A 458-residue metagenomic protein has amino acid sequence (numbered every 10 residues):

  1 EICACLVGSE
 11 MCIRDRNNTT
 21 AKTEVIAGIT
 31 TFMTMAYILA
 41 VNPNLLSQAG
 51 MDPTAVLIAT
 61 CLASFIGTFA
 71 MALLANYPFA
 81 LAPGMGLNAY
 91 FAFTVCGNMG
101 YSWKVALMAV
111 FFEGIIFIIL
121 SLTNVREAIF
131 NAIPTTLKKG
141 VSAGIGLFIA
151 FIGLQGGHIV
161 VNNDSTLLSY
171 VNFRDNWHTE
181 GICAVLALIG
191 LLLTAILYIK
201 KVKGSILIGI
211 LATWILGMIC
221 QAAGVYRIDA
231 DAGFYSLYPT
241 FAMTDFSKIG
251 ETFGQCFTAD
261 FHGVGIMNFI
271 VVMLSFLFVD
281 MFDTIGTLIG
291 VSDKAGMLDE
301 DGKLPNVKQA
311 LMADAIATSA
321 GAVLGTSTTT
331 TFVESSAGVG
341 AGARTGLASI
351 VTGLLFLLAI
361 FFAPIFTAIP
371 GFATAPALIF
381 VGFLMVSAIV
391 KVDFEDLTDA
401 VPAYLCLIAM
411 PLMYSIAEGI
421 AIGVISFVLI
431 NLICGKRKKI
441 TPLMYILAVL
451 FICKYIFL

Functional and structural regions predicted by a protein language model:
E1-G8, I13: Single conserved hydrophobic/aromatic residue that forms the stacking wall/gate of nucleotide- or nucleobase-binding
S9, I38-N42, L46, T123-I129 (+3 more regions): Juxtamembrane interface elements at the cytosolic ends of transmembrane helices in multi-pass membrane proteins
R14-N42, A63, G84-F93, G97-I145 (+1 more regions): Helix-loop-helix junctions within the multi-pass membrane cores of secondary transporters/permeases
E24-V41, L45, V110, G265-G286 (+1 more regions): Core transmembrane alpha-helical segments of multi-pass membrane transporters/permeases
N44-A55, T94-V105, G263-F269, P370 (+1 more regions): Helix-coil boundary and interhelical linker segments in multi-pass alpha-helical membrane proteins
G67-A80, A195-K201, S275-D283, D314-L324 (+3 more regions): Transmembrane alpha-helix interface/packing and boundary motifs in multi-pass membrane proteins, characterized by
M99-I215, I219, I350-L458: Membrane-embedded alpha-helical modules
T213, G217-T318, A322, T326: Membrane-embedded hairpin module used as a gating/binding unit in multi-pass transport and secretion proteins
